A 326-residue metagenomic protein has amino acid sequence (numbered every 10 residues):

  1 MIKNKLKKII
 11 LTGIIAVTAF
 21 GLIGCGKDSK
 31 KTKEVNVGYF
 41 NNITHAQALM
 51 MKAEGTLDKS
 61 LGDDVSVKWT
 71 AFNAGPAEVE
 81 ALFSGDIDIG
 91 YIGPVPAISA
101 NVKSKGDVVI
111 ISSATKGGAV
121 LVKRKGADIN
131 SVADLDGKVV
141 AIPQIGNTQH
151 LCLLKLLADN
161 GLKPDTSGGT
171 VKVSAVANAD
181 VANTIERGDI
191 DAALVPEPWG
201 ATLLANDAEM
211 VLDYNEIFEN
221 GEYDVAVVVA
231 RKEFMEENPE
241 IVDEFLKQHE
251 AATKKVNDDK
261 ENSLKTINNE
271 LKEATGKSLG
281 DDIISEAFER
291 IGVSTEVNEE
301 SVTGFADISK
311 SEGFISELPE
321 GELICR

Functional and structural regions predicted by a protein language model:
I2-L11: Bacterial N-terminal signal peptides that target proteins for export
L11-A19: Hydrophobic helical h-region of N-terminal Sec-dependent signal peptides in bacterial secretory/periplasmic proteins
G21-G24: C-terminal motif of bacterial Sec signal peptides marking the signal peptidase cleavage site
G26-D28: Bacterial signal peptide processing site
K31-D165, T170-A175, D191-E197, V211: Short, glycine-/small- and polar/acidic-enriched structural segments that line small-molecule recognition paths
V95-P96, S167-T170, S174, A179-N268: Pocket-lining segment of extracytoplasmic ligand-binding domains
E236-E312: Secondary-structure end/capping motifs
A306-R326: C-terminal solvent-exposed extensions
